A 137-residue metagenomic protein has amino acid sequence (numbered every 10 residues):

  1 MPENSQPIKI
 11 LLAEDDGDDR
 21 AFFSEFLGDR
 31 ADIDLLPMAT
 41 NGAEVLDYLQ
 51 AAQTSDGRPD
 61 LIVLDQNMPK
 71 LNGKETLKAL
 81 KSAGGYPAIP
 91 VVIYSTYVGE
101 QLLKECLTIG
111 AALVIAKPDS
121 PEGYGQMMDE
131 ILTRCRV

Functional and structural regions predicted by a protein language model:
M1-L11, G17-S24, G28-D32, A116 (+1 more regions): Non-catalytic signal-transmission and effector/linker regions of two-component phosphorelay proteins
A13-E14, F23, A39, I62: Conserved sequence signature across two-component system core domains
E14-D15, I93-V98, P118: Conserved active-site segment of CheY-like receiver
M38-L61, G125: Acidic, metal-coordinating helix/loop segments flanking the phosphotransfer/catalytic sites of two-component signaling
L64-D65, S95: Active-site residues of response regulator receiver
M68-P69: Receiver (REC) domain active-site loop signature in two-component systems and cognate sites in sensor histidine kinases
A112: Short, glycine/charged-rich "phosphate-handling" switch motifs in NTP-dependent and phosphotransfer domains
